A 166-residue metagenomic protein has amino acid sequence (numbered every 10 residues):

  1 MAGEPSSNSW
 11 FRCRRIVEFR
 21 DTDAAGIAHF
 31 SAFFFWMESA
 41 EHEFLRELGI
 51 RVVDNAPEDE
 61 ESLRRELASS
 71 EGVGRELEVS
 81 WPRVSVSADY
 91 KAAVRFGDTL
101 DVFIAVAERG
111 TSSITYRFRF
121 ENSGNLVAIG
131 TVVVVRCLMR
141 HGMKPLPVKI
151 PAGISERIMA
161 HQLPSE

Functional and structural regions predicted by a protein language model:
A2-N8, Y90-T99, V106-E166: HotDog/MaoC-like acyl-thioester-processing domains
A2-V84, L138-E166: Hot-dog-fold acyl-thioester-processing enzymes
E71, V84-Y90, D101-F103: Short structured motifs
